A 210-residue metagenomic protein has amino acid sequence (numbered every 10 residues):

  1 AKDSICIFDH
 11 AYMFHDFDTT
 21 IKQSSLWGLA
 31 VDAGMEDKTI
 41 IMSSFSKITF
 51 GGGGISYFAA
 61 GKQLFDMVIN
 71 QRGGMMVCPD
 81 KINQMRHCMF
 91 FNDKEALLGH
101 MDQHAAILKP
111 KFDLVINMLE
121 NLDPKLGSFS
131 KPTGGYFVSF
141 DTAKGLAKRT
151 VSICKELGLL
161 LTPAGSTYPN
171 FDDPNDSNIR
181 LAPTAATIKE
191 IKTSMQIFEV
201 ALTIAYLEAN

Functional and structural regions predicted by a protein language model:
A1-C6, Y12-G51: Active-site pre-lysine segment of PLP-dependent enzymes
I5, I40, F137, N178-R180: Structural preference for beta-strand elements that scaffold enzyme active sites
F8, H87, L161-P163: Hydrophobic residues in well-ordered beta-strands that form the structural core
A30-A106, L207: Conserved core segment of the aminotransferase class I/II
M35, E156, N170-N210: PLP-dependent enzyme catalytic core of the Aspartate aminotransferase-like
A59, S139-D141, A182-T184: Short hydrophobic/aromatic beta-strand micro-patches that form the beta-sheet surface supporting nucleotide- or nucleic
D102-I116, G127-D141, I153-K155: Conserved glycine-rich beta-strand-loop-beta hairpin in the small C-terminal domain of fold type I
A143-A147, A186-I188: Helix N-cap motif at beta-to-alpha junctions
